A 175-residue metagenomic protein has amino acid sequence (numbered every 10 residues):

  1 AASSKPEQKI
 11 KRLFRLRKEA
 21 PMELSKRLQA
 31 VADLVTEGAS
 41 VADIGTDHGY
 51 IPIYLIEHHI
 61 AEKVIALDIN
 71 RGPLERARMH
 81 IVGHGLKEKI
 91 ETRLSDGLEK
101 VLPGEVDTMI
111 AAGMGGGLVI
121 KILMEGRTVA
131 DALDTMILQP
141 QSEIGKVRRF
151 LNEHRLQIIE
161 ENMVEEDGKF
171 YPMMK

Functional and structural regions predicted by a protein language model:
K9-P21: Short, Lys/Arg-enriched N-terminal segments with co-localized hydrophobic residues within the first ~10-30 amino acids
E23-A39: Conserved alpha-helix/loop element of class I SAM-dependent methyltransferases that forms part of the SAM/SAH-binding
L24, E105, A111, G117-K175: Class I S-adenosyl-L-methionine
G38-D47: Conserved class I S-adenosyl-L-methionine
G49, I53: Glycine-rich SAM-binding Motif I of class I
I56-E57: Gly/Ala-rich phosphate-binding loop of Rossmann-like dinucleotide-binding domains, activating on the conserved
K63-D68: Conserved SAM-binding motif I beta-strand of class I
R71, E75-G104: S-adenosyl-L-methionine
